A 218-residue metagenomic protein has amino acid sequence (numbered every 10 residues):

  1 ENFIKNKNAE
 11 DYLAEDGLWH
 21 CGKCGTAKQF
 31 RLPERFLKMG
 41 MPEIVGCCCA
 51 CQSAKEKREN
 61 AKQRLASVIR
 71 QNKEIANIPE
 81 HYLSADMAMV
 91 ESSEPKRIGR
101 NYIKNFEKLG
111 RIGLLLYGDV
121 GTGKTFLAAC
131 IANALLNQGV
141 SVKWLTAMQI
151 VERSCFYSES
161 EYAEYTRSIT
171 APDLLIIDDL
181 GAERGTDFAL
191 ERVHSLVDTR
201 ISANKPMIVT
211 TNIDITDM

Functional and structural regions predicted by a protein language model:
E1-E94: A short, basic N-terminal segment
E80-H81, I98-G113: A short mid-domain helix/strand-loop element embedded in enzyme catalytic domains that forms or borders the active-site
P95-R100, R111, A132-A171, R184-D187: Short glycine-rich substrate-engagement loop in P-loop NTPases that contacts/grips substrate
F106-L109, R167-T170, D198-A203: Conserved catalytic network of the ASCE P-loop NTPase/AAA+ motor domain
G110-A128: Walker A/P-loop nucleotide-binding motif
R111-L115, V142, L174, P206-I208: Residue-level preference for the first positions of well-ordered beta-strands
S141, I150-Y157, L180-M218: Replace "adjacent to P-loop NTPase cores in ATP/GTP-dependent enzymes" with "adjacent to NTP-binding cores
